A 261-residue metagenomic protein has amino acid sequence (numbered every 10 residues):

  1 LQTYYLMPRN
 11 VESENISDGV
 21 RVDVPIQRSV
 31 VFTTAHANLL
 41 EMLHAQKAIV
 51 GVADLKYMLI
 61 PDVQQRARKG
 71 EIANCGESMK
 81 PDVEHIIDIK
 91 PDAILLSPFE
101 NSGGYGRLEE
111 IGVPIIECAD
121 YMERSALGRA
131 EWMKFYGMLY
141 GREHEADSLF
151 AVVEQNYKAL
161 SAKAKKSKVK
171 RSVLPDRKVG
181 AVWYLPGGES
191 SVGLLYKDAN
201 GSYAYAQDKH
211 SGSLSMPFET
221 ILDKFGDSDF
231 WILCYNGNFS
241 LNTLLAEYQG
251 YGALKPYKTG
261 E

Functional and structural regions predicted by a protein language model:
L1-A37, E145-L174, E261: Bacterial Sec-exported substrate-binding components of ABC uptake systems
Y4-I87, A93-P98: A short, structured surface patch at a secondary-structure boundary
D23-I26, T34-L40, V83, Y105 (+8 more regions): Extracytoplasmic/secreted envelope proteins and their assembly/folding machinery, especially bacterial periplasmic
S29, A35-N38, L55-M58, P81 (+6 more regions): Solvent-exposed loop/turn segments at secondary-structure junctions within structured extracellular/periplasmic domains
E71, D92-I94, N101-V182, A206 (+1 more regions): Extracytoplasmic substrate-binding proteins
G76-P81, P98-S102, E123-A130, H144-A151 (+2 more regions): Soluble non-cytosolic domains of exported or imported proteins
L160-Y251: Flexible, glycine-rich surface segments
Y251-G260: Extracytoplasmic/peripheral linker and loop segments enriched in polar/acidic and small residues with frequent Thr/Pro
